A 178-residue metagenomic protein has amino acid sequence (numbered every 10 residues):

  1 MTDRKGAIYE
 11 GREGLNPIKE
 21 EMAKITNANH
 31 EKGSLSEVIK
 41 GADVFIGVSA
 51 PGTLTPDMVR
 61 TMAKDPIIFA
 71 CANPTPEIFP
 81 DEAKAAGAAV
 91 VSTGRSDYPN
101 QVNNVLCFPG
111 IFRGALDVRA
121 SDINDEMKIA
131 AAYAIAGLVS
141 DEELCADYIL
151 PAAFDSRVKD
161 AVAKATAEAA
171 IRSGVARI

Functional and structural regions predicted by a protein language model:
M1-A50, R177: Glycine-rich phosphate/diphosphate-binding loop of Rossmann-like nucleotide-binding domains
G14, P51, V59, S156-A161: Short glycine/threonine-rich loop-to-helix capping motif typified by GTGT followed within a few residues by an Asp-Pro
E31-A85: Long hydrophobic segments that form regular secondary structure
A70-I178: Adenosine-phosphate binding glycine-rich loop
